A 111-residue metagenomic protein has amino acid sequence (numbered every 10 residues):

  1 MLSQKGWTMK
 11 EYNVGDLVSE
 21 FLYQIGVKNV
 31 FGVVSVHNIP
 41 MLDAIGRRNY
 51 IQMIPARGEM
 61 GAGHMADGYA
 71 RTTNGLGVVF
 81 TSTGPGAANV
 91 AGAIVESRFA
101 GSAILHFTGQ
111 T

Functional and structural regions predicted by a protein language model:
L2-T111: N-terminal alpha/beta PP-like core and its mobile active-site loop of ThDP/TPP-dependent enzymes
